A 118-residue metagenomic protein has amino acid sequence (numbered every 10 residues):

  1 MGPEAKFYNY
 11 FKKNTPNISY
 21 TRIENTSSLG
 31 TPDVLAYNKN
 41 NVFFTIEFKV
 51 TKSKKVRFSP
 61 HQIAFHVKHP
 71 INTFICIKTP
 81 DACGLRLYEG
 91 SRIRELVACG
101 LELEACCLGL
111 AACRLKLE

Functional and structural regions predicted by a protein language model:
M1-N25, K39: Acidic-basic catalytic patches of nuclease active cores, encompassing PD-(D/E)XK and other metal-cofactor nuclease
G30: Beta-rich catalytic cores
V34-A36, V42-K52: Conserved catalytic cores of phosphodiester-cleaving nucleases, focusing on short active-site segments
K39-N40, T51, I77-A82: Short, flexible beta-strand-to-coil junctions
K52-H69: Mg2+/Mn2+-dependent nuclease catalytic core
K68-R92: Nucleic-acid nuclease catalytic cores
R94-L96: Class I S-adenosyl-L-methionine-dependent methyltransferase catalytic core
A98-C99, L103-L115: Long, intrinsically disordered low-complexity tandem-repeat segments
